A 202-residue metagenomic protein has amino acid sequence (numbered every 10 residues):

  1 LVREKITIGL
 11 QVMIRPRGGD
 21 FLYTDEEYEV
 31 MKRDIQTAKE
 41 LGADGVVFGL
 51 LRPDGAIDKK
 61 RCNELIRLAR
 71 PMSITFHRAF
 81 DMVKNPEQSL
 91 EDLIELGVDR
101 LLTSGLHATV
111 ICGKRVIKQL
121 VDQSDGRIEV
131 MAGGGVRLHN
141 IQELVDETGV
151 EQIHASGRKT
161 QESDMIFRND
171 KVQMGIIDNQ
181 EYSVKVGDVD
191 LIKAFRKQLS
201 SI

Functional and structural regions predicted by a protein language model:
L1-G18, I57-R78, K114-R137, M174-I202: Alpha-helix-loop-beta-strand connector modules within alpha/beta enzyme cores
L1-K39, G49: Structural motif corresponding to the early beta-alpha repeats
M13-G19, L51-P53, A79-D81, S104-H107 (+2 more regions): Active-site beta-loop-alpha junctions enriched in small/polar residues
G19-T37, D81-L96, L120-D122, V130 (+2 more regions): Catalytic cores of alpha/beta
Y23-R33, P53-R61, N85-Q88, A108 (+2 more regions): Alpha-helix N-cap and loop-to-helix initiation/capping positions
T37-P53, V98-I111, T148-N169: Glycine-rich phosphate-binding active-site loops on the catalytic face of alpha/beta enzymes
A43-D99: Hydrophobic, well-structured mid-protein blocks that either form specific transmembrane helices
R115, Q142-V145, I166-F167: Short amphipathic alpha-helical segments
